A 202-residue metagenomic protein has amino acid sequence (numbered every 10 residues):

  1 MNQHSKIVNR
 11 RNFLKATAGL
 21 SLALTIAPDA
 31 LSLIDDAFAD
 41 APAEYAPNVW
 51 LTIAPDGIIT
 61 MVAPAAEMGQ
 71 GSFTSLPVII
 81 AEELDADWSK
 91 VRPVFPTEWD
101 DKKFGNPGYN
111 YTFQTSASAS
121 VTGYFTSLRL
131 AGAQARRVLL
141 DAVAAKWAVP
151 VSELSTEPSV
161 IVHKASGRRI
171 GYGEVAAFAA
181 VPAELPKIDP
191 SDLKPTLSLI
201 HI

Functional and structural regions predicted by a protein language model:
N2-S21: N-terminal secretory signal peptides and thylakoid transit peptides that target proteins across membranes
K6-I7, A27-T60, T156: C-terminal segment of N-terminal export signals and the immediately downstream linker at the start of the mature
W50-T52, E83, K146, E153: Short, surface-exposed charged micro-motifs
I58-I79, S89-A133, R137, P150-A180: Short, surface-exposed loop/turn segments at secondary-structure boundaries that line and modulate
I80-A81, L140, A144: Residue-level preference for well-ordered alpha-helical positions
S191-L193: Solenoidal tandem-repeat scaffolds enriched in leucines and small polar residues
I200-I202: Conserved small/polar residues in nucleotide/adenosyl-binding loops
